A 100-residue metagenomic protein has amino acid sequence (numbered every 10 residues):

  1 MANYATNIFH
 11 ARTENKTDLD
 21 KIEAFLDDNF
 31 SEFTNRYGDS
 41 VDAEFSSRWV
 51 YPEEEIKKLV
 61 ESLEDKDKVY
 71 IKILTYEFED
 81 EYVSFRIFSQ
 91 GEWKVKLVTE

Functional and structural regions predicted by a protein language model:
M1-L26: Short, extreme N-terminal segment that most often corresponds to the first beta-strand
E23-E100: Charged interaction segments
